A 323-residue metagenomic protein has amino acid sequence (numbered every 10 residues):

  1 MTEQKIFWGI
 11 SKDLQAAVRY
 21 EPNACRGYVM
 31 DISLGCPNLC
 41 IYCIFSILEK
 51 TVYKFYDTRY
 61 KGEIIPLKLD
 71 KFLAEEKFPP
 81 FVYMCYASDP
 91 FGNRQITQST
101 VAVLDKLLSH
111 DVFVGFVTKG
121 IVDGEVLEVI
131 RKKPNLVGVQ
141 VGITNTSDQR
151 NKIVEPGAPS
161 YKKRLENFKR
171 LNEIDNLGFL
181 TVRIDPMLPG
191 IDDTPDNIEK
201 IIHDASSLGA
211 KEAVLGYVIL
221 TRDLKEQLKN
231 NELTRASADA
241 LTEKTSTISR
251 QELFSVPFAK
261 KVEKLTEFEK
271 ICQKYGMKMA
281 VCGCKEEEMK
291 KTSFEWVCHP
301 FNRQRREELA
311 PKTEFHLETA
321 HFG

Functional and structural regions predicted by a protein language model:
T2-F7, D196-G323: Auxiliary Fe-S-binding modules of radical SAM enzymes
T2-G138, D148: Conserved Radical SAM active-site core
K50, Y83-G92, I121-G124, V137-G157 (+3 more regions): Conserved radical SAM core fold
V82-M84, V114-F116, V137-V141, L180-I184 (+2 more regions): Hydrophobic faces of well-ordered beta-strands that scaffold small-molecule active sites in alpha/beta enzyme cores
Q98-V101, K162, P195-I201: Charged helix-capping and loop-helix junction motifs
L108, R131, F168-N176, E269-Q273: Surface-exposed amphipathic alpha-helices with a cationic face
N172-N197: Conserved strand-turn element in the central/C-terminal portion of the radical SAM core barrel that lines
